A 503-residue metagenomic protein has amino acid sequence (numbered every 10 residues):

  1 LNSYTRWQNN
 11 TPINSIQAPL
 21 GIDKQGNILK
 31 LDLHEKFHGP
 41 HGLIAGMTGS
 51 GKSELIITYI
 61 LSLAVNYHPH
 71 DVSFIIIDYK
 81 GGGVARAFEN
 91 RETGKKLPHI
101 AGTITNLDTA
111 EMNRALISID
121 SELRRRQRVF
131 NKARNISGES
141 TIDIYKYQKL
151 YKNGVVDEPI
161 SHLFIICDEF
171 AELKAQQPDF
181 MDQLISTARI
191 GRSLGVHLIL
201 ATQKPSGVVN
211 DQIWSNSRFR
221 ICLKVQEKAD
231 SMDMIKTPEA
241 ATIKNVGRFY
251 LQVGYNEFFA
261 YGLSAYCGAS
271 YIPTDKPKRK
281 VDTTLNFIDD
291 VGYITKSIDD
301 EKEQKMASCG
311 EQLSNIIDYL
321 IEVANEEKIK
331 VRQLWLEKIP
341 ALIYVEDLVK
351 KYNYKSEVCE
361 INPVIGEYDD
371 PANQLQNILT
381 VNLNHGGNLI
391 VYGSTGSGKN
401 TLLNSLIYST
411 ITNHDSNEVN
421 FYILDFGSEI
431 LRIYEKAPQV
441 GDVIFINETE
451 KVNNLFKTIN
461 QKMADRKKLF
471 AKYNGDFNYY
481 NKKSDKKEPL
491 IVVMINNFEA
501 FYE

Functional and structural regions predicted by a protein language model:
L1-H34, A101, V209-E367: Phosphate-binding and hydrolysis-coupling loops of NTP-dependent motor/remodeling domains
Y4-T141, G154-A229, D233, A241-T242 (+2 more regions): P-loop NTPase catalytic phosphate-binding loop
Y145-K149, S217: Long, structured protein-protein interaction/assembly regions in large complexes
